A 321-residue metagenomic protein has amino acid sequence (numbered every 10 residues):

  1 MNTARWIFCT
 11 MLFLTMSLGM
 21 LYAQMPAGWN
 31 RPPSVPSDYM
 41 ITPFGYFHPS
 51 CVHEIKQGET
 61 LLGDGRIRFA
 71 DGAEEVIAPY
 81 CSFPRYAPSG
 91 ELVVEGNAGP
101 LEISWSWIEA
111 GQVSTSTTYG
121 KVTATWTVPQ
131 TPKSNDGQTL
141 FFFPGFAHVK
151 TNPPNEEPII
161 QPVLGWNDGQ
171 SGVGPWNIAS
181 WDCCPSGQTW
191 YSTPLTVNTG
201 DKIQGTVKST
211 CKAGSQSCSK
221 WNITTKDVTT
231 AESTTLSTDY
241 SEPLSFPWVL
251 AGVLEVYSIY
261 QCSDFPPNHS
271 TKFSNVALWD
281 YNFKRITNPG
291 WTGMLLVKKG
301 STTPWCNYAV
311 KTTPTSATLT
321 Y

Functional and structural regions predicted by a protein language model:
M1, A23-Q24: Initiator methionine at the very start of the polypeptide chain
M1-F8: Bacterial N-terminal signal peptides that target proteins for export
T3, L18, W105-W107: Compositionally biased regions
C9-G19: Bacterial N-terminal signal peptides
Q24-Y321: Exposed, interaction-prone regions of secreted/extracellular proteins
